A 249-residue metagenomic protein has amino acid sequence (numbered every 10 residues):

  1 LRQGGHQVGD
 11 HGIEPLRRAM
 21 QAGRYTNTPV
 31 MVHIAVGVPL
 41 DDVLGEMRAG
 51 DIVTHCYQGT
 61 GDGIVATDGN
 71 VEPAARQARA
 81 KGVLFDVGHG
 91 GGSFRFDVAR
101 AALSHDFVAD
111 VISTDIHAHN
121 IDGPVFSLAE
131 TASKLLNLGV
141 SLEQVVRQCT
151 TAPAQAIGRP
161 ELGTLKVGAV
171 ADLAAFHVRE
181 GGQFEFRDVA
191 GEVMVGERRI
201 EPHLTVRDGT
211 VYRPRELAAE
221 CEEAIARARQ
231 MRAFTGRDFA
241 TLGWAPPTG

Functional and structural regions predicted by a protein language model:
L1-D122: Active-site core of metal-dependent hydrolases
T28, H33-V38, D106, I112-E130 (+4 more regions): Repeat-unit-sized solenoid/scaffold elements
G45, I157, G163-K166, E197 (+1 more regions): Residue "hotspots" at secondary-structure boundaries inside conserved domains
A75-R76, N137, A226: A polyampholytic, Gly/Pro-enriched intrinsically disordered region
D97-E180: His/Asp/Glu-enriched, well-ordered alpha-helical/loop segment that forms or immediately abuts the divalent-metal
V170-I225: C-terminal cap of metal-dependent C-N hydrolases
R215-G249: Intein/HINT protein-splicing elements and their conserved insertion hotspots or analogous self-processing inserts
